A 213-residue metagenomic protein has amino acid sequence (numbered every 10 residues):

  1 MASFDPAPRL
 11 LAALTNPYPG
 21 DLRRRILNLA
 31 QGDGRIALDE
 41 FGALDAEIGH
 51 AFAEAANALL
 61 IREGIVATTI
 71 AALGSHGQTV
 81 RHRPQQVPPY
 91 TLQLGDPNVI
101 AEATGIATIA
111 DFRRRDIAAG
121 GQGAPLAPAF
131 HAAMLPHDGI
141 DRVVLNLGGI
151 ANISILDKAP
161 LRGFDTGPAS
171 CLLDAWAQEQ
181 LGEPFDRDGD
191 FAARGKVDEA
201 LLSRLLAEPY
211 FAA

Functional and structural regions predicted by a protein language model:
M1, H76-Q78, L147-G149: Glycine-rich beta-strand-to-loop/alpha-helix junction loops that act as flexible
M1-A2, S154: Conserved hydrophobic/aromatic positions in well-ordered beta-strands
A2-E54, L59: Glycine-rich nucleotide/cofactor/substrate-binding loop typically near the N-terminus or early in the first domain
A2-P8, L14-P19, R162-A213: Conserved ATP-utilizing enzyme core subdomain
R35-G95: Short beta-strand-loop/turn "lid" adjacent to the catalytic site in phosphate-handling enzymes
I36, E40, L44-A51, L92 (+3 more regions): Catalytic cores of large soluble enzymes that bind and process phosphate-bearing ligands
A51-E54, A58, V99, A129-M134 (+2 more regions): Alpha-helical scaffold segments in soluble metabolic enzymes
P84-T91, E102, I106-F185: Phosphate-binding/catalytic loop of phosphoryl-transfer enzymes
